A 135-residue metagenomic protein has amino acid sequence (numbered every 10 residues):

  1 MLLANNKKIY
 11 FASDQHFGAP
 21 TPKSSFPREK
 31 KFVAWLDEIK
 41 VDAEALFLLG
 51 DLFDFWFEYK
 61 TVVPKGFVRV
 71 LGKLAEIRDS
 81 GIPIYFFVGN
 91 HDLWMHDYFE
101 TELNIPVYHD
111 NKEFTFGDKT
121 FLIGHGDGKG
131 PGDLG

Functional and structural regions predicted by a protein language model:
L2-K8, A12, F17-F116: Core catalytic region of metal-dependent phosphoesterases/phosphodiesterases, especially metallo-beta-lactamase-like
T115-K119, I123-G124: HKD (HxKxxxxD) catalytic microenvironment of the phospholipase D
G124-G135: Active-site-proximal loop/helix segment associated with metal-binding centers of metalloenzymes
